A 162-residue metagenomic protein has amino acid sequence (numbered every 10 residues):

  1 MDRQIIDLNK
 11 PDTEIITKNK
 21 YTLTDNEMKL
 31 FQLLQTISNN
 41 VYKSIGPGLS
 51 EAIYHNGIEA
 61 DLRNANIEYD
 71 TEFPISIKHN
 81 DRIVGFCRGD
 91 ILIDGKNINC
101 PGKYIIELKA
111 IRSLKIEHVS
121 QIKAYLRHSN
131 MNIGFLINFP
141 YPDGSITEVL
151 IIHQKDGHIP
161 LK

Functional and structural regions predicted by a protein language model:
M1-I6, K29-L33, N56-I67, F135: Charged, low-complexity, helix/coiled-coil-prone segments
M1-P47: Interdomain/boundary linker segments immediately adjacent to catalytic/signaling cores
D25, R82, S113-I116: Residues at secondary-structure transition points
Q32, A52, N56, I116-S120: Short, well-ordered alpha-helical segments
K43, P47-K103, P142-D156, L161: Active-site metal-binding core of divalent-cation-utilizing nuclease and nuclease-like domains
C100-K162: Nucleic-acid nuclease catalytic cores
